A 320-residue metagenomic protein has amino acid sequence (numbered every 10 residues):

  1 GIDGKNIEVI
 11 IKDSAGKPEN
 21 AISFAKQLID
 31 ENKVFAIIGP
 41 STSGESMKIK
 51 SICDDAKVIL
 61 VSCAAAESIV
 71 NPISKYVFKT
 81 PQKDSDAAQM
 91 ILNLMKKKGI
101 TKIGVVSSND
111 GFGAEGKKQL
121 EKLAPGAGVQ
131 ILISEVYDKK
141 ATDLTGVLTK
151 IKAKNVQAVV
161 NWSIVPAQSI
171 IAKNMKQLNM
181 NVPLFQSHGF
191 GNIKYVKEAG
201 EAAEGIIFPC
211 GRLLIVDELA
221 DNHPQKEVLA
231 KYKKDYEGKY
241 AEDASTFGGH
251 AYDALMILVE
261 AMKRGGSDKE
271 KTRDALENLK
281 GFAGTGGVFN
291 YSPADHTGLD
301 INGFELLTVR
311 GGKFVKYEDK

Functional and structural regions predicted by a protein language model:
G1-K320: Extracytosolic ligand-binding ectodomains
